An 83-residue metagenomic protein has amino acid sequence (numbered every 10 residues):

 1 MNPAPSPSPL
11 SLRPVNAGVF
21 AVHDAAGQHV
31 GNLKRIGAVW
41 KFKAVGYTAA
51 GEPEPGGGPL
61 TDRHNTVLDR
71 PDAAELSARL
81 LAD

Functional and structural regions predicted by a protein language model:
M1-V15, V39-D83: Mixed-charge, Lys/Arg-enriched low-complexity segments
L12, G31-L33: Assembly/interface hotspot detector across virion components, adhesins/toxins, and nucleic-acid enzymes
V15-A21: Short, hydrophobic/aromatic-rich segments at coil-to-beta transitions
D24, R35, A44-G46: Residue-level recognition of conserved beta-strand positions in structured domain cores
V30-G31, A38: Intrinsically disordered, low-complexity proline/glycine-rich segments
